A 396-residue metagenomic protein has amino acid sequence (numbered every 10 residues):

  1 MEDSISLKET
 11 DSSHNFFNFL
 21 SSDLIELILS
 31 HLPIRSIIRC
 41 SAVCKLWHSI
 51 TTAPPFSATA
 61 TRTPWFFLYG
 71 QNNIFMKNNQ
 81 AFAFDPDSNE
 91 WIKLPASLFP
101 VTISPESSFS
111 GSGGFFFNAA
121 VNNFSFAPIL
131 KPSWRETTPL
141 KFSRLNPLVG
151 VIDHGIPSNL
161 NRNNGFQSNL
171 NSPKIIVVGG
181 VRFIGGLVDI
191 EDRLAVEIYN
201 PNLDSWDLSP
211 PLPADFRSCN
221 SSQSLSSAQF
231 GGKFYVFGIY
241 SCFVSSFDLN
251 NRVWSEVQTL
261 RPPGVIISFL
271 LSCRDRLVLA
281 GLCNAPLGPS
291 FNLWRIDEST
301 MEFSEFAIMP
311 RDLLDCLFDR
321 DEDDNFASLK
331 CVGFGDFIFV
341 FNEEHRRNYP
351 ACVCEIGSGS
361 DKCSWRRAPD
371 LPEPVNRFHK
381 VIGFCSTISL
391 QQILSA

Functional and structural regions predicted by a protein language model:
M1-L20, A396: CRL adaptor-proximal regions
F16, L20-I38, A42-T51: Short hydrophobic alpha-helical "box" of cullin-RING ligase substrate receptors that recruits the CRL scaffold
A42-P54, A60-W65, L140-S143, P213-F216: Short amphipathic alpha-helical segments embedded in low-complexity Lys/Glu-rich regions
S49, A83, F126, I198 (+3 more regions): Conserved blade-register residue in beta-propeller folds
T52, A58-I129: F-box-proximal linker/hinge
E90-L94, S133-T137, L203-L212, N251-P263 (+2 more regions): Trp- and S/T/G-rich repeat-edge/linker motifs of beta-rich repeat architectures
P95-G281, A285-P286, F291-N292: A sequence/structural signal of beta-propeller blade repeats
S290-A396: C-terminal closing repeat unit and adjoining cap/tail of repeat-based domains
